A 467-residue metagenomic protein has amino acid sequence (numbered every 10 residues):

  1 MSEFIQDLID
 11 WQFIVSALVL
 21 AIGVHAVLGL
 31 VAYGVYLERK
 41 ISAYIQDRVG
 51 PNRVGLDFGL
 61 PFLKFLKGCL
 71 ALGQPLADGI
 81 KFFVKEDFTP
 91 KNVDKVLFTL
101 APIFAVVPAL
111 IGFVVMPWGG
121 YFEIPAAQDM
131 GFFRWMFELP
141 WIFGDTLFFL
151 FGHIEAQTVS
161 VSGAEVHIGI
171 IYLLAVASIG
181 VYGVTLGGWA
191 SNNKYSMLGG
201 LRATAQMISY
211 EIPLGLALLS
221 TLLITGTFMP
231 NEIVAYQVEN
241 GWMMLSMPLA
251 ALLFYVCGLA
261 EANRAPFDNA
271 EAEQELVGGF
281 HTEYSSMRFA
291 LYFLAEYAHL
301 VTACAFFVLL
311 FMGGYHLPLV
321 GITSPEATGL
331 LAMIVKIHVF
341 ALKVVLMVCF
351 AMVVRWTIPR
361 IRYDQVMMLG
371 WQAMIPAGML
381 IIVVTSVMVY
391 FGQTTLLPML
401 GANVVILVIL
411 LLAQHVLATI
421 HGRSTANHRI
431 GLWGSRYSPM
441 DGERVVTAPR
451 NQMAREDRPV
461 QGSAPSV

Functional and structural regions predicted by a protein language model:
S2-V467: Selective transmembrane helix interface/packing segments
